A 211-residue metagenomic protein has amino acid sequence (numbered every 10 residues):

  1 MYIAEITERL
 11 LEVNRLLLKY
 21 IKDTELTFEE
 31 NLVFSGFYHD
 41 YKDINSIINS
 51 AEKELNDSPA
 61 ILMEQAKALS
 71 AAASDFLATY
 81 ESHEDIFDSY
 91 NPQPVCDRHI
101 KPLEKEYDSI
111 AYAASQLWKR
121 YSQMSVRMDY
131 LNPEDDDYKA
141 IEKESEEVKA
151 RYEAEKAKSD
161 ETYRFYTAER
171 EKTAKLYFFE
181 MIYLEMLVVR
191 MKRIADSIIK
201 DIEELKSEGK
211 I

Functional and structural regions predicted by a protein language model:
M1-S70: Leu/Val/Ala/Ile-rich N-terminal alpha-helices, chiefly Sec-type signal peptides and the beginnings
I6-N14, V33, I44, L69-F76 (+4 more regions): Extended low-polarity, hydrophobic cluster-rich segments
E29, D75-A78, D201: Long, compositionally biased alpha-helical segments
I44-D57, F76-T79, H83, E106-A114 (+2 more regions): Amphipathic alpha-helical coiled-coil segments
A51, S58, L69, A73-P102: Short, charge-rich amphipathic alpha-helices with coiled-coil/heptad character
S89-S122: Short, charge/polar-rich alpha-helical segments
S125, D129, P133-D136: Short helix-loop boundary/capping segments
D137-I211: Long amphipathic all-alpha helical oligomerization modules
